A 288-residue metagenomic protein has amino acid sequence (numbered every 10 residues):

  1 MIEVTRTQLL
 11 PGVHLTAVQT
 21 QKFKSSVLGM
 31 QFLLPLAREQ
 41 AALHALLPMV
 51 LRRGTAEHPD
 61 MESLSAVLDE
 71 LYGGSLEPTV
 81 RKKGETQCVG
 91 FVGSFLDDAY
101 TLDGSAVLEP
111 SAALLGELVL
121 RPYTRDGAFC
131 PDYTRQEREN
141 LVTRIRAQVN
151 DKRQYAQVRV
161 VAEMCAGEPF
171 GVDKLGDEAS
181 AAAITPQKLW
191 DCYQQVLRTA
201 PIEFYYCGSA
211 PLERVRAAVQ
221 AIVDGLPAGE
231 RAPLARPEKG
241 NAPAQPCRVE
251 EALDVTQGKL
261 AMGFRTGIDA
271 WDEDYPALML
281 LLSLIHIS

Functional and structural regions predicted by a protein language model:
M1-L71, D177, W190-S288: His/Glu-rich zincin catalytic helix
T16-V18, K24-H44, M61-E117, R144 (+3 more regions): M16 family metallopeptidases and their MPP-like homologs
G54-E57, D98-L102, R121-C130: Short, polar/flexible loop-turn hinges at active-site or ligand-entry regions and domain interfaces
S65-A66, R121-I145, P233-N241: Acidic/histidine-enriched alpha-helical segments
A113-R125, I222-E230: A common structural junction motif
I145-V149, P227: Contiguous, non-catalytic segments that form substrate-binding/exosite surfaces or channel walls
A183-W190: Active-site glycine-rich loop that binds ribose-phosphate moieties when present
